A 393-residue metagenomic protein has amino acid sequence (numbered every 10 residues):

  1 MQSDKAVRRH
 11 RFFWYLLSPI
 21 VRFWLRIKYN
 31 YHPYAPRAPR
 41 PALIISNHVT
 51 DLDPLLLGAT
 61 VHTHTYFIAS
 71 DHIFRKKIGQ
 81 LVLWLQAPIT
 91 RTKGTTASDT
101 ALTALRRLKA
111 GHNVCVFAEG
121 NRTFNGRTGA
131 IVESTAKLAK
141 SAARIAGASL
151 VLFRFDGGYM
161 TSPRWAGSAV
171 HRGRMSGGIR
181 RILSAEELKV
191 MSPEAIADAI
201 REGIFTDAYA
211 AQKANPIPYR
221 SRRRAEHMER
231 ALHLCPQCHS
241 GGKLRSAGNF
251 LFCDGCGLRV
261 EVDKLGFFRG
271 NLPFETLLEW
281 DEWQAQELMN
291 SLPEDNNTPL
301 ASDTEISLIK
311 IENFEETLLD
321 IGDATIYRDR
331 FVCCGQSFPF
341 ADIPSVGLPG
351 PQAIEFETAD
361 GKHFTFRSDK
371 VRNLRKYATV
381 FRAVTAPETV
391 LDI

Functional and structural regions predicted by a protein language model:
S3-A6, W14, V21-A199, A214-N215 (+3 more regions): Soluble catalytic domains of membrane acyltransferases
I44, T325-E355: Phosphoinositide-dependent membrane-docking surfaces
S141-S149, F205-Y209, A247: Secondary-structure boundary elements
L183, E194-A231: A conserved mid-domain beta-alpha-beta active-site/ligand-binding segment of alpha/beta enzyme cores
S192-A208, L374-E388: Short amphipathic C-terminal alpha-helix that caps PH/PH-like domains
R220-L272: Cys/His-rich short segments
R259-F338: Long, charge-rich boundary regions
D342-I393: Acidic, Ser/Thr- and proline-rich intrinsically disordered linker/docking segments of eukaryotic scaffolds
